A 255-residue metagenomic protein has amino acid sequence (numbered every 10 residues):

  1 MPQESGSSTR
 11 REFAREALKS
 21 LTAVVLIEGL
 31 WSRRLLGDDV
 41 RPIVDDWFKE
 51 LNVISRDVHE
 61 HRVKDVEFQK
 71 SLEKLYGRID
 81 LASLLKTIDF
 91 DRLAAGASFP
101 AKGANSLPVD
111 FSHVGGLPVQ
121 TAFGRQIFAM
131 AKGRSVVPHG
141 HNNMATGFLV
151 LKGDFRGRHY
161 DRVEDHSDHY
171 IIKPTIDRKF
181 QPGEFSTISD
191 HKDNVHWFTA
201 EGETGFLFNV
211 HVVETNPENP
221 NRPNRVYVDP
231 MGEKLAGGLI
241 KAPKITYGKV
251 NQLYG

Functional and structural regions predicted by a protein language model:
P2-T22: N-terminal secretory signal peptides and thylakoid transit peptides that target proteins across membranes
E28-D65: C-terminal segment of N-terminal export signals and the immediately downstream linker at the start of the mature
K102-K132: A short glycine-rich, His/Asp/Glu-containing loop-to-beta-strand
Q126-H141, D190-D193: Conserved short histidine dyad/triad with adjacent acidic residue
A145-R156: Glycine- and acidic-residue-biased ligand/ion/polar-headgroup-sensing regions
G147-L149, G202-N216: A short hydrophobic beta-strand segment most commonly corresponding to one strand of the jelly-roll/cupin
E164-D193: Short acidic-glycine-tyrosine-enriched beta hairpin
W197-A200: Asparagine-centered strand-capping/turn motif at beta-strand->loop junctions
